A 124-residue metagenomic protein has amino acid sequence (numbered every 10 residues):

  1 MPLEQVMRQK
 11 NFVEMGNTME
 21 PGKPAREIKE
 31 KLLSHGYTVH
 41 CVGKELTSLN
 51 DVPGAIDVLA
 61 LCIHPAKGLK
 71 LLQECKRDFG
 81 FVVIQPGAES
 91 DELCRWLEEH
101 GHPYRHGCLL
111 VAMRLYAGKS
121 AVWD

Functional and structural regions predicted by a protein language model:
M1-G43, L49-D51: Hydrophobic, well-ordered beta-alpha structural blocks that scaffold small-molecule cofactor pockets
R8-Q9, G54-A55, D78: Alpha-helix C-terminal capping/helix-to-coil transition sites in glycosyltransferase folds
E14, D57-L61, I84: Redox-cofactor binding/interface segments in oxidoreductases and associated redox assembly factors
H35-Y37, R77-V82, H100-P103: A short helix->loop->beta-strand "cap" motif at the edges of active sites that frequently abuts
C41-L71: Glycine-rich, highly charged phosphate/nucleotide-binding loops
K44-E45, P65-A66, Q85-S90, C108-M113: Short, acidic/turn-prone active-site loops that include or flank metal/cofactor- and phosphate-binding residues
D78-L97: ADP-ribose/adenylate-binding Rossmann-like module
R114-D124: A charged, well-structured terminal subsegment
